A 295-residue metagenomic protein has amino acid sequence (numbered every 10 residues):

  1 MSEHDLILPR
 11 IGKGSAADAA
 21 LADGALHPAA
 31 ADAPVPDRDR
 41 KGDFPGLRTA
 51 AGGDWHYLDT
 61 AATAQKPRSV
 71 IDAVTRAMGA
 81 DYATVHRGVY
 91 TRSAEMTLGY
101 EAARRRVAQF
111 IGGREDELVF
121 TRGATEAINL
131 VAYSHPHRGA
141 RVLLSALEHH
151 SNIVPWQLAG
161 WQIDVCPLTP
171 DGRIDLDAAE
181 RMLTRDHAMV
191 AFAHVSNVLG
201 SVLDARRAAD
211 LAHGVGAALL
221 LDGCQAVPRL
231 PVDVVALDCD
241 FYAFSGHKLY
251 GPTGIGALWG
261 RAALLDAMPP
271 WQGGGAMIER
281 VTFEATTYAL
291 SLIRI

Functional and structural regions predicted by a protein language model:
S2-I293: Pyridoxal 5′-phosphate
